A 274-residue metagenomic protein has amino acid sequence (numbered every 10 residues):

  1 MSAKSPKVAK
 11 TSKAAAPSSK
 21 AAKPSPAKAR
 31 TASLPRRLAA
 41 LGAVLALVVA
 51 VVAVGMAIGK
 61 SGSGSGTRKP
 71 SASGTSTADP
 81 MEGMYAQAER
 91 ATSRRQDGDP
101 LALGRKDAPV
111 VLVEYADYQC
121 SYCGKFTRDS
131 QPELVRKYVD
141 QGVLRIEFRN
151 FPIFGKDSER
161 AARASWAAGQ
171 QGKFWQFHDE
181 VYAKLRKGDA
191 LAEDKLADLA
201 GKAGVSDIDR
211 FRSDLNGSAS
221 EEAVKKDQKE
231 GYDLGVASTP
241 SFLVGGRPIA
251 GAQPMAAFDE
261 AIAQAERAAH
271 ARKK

Functional and structural regions predicted by a protein language model:
S2-A72, K202-K274: C-terminal cap of thioredoxin/glutaredoxin-like
T67-R90: Short extracytoplasmic/periplasmic juxtamembrane "stem" segments immediately C-terminal to an N-terminal membrane anchor
S93-V110: A short beta-strand-turn-helix
D97-P100, Q131-E133, Q228-E230: A generic local structural motif
L101-L103, L191, I249: Short clusters of hydrophobic/aromatic residues that line enzyme substrate/ligand-binding pockets
A108, A116-Q119, G124-G201, R272: Structural alpha/beta surface segment adjacent to cysteine/selenocysteine redox centers across thiol/disulfide enzymes
E114-D117, V236: Processing junctions and N-termini across compartments
